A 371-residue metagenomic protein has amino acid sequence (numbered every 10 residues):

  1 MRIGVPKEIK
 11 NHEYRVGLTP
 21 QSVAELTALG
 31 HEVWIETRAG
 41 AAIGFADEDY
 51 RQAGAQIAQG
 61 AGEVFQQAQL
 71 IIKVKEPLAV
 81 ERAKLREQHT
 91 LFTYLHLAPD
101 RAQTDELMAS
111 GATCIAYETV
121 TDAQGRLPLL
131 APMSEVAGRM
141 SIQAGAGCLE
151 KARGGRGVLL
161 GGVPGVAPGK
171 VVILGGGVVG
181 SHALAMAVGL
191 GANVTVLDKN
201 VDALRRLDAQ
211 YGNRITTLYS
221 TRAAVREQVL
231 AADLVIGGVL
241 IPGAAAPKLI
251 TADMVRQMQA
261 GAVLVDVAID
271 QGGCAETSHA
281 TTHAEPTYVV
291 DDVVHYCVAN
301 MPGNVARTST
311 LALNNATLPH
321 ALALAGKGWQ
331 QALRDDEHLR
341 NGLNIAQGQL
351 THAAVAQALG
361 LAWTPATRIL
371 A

Functional and structural regions predicted by a protein language model:
R2, E8, A79-K170, V298-N300: Glycine/serine-rich phosphate-binding loop and adjoining beta1-alpha1 elements at the start of nucleotide-handling
V5-S110: An N-terminal-biased, well-structured beta-alpha scaffold segment characteristic of Rossmann-like dinucleotide-binding
P6-F45, A152-L240: Glycine-rich phosphate/diphosphate-binding loop of Rossmann-like nucleotide-binding domains
V23, D47, T104, I142 (+4 more regions): Generic hydrophobic/aromatic pocket-lining and core-packing "Φ" positions
Q69, K75-E76, L95-H96, V239-I241 (+2 more regions): Short glycine-/small-residue-rich Rossmann-like dinucleotide-binding loops
E118-L159, I269, C274-A371: Adenosine-phosphate binding glycine-rich loop
A209-D291: Rossmann-like adenosine-cofactor binding region
